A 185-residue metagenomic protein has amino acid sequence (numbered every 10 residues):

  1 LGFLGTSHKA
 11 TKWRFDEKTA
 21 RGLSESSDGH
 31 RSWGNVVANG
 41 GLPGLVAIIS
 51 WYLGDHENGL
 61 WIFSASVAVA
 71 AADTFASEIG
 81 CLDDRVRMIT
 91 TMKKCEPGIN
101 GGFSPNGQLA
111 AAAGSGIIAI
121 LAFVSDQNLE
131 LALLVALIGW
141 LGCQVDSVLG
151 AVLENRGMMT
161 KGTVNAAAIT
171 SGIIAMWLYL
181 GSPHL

Functional and structural regions predicted by a protein language model:
L1-A76, G80-L185: Hydrophobic alpha-helical transmembrane segments
